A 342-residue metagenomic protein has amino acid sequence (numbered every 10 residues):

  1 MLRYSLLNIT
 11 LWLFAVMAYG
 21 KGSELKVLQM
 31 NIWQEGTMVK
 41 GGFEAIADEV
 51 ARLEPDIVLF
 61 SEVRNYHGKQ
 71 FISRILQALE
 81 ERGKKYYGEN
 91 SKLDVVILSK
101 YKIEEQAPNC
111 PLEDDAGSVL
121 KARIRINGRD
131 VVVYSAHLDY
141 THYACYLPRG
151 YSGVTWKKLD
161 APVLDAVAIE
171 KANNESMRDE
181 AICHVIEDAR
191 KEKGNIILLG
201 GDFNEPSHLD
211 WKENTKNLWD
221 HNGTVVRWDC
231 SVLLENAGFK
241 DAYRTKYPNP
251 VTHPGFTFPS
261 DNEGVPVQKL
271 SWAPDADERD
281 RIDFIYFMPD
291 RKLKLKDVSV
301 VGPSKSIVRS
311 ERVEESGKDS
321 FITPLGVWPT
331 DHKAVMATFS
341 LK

Functional and structural regions predicted by a protein language model:
L2-L6, V16-A78, K92, D280 (+3 more regions): N-terminal, active-site-proximal structural segment of metallo-dependent hydrolase catalytic domains
K26-I32, I46-K69, V133-A136, A166-N214 (+4 more regions): Active-site beta-strand/loop signature of hydrolases that rely on acidic residues for catalysis
G36, Y66-G68, V95-L98, T141-C145 (+3 more regions): Short catalytic/ligand-binding loop motif for oxyanion handling, primarily in non-cytosolic enzymes, centered on
M38-A45, F71, D114-A116, E170-H184 (+3 more regions): Soluble or luminal CAZymes and related metallo-dependent hydrolases
V39, V63-S152, D297-V300: Structured beta-strand-rich core segments of catalytic domains in phosphoester-bond hydrolases
A51-P55, L76-K84, K100-I103, E187-G194 (+1 more regions): Sec-exported extracytoplasmic/periplasmic mature domains
Y146-N173, N214-K216: A solvent-exposed, charged loop/short amphipathic helix patch at secondary-structure junctions
E187-L198, F203-K342: Metal-dependent phosphoester-hydrolase catalytic domains
